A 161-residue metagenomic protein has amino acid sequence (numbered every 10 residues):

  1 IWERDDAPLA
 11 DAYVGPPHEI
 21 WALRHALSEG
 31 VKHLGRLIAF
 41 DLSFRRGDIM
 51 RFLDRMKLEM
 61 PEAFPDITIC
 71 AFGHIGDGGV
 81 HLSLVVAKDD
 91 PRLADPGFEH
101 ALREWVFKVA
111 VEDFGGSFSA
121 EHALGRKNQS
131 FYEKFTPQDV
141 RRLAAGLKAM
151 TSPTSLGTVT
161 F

Functional and structural regions predicted by a protein language model:
I1-L102, V109, F114: C-terminal substrate-recognition/cap domain of FAD-linked oxidoreductases
R55, W105, R142, G146: Alpha-helical scaffold segments in soluble metabolic enzymes
I75-G78, E121-S130: Small/polar glycine-rich anion-binding or flexible loop at a beta-alpha turn
F107-E112, G116, E133-K134, A149: Short basic/hydrophobic patches in alpha-helices and adjacent helix-turn junctions that form amphipathic surface motifs
G116-L124, V159-F161: Short acidic/histidine-rich active-site segments
N128-F161: Activity-critical C-terminal alpha-helical subdomain
